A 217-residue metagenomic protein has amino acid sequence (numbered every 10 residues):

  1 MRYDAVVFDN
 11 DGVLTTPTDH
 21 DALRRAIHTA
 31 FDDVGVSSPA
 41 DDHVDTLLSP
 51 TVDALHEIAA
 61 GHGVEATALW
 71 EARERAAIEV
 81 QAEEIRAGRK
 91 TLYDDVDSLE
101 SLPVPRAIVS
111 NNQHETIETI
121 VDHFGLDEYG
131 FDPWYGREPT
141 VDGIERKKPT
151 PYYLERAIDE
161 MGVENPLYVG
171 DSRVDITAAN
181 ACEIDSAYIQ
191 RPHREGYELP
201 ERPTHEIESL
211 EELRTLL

Functional and structural regions predicted by a protein language model:
M1-Y3, H114, I120-L217: Asp-based, Mg2+/Mn2+-dependent phosphohydrolase catalytic module
R2-S101: N-terminal helical cap/lid subdomain that shapes the substrate entry/recognition surface in HAD-like hydrolases
L23-A26, T116-I120: Short, solvent-exposed amphipathic alpha-helices that sit in or adjacent to ligand/effector-binding or catalytic
E100-P103, N180: Alpha-helix boundary recognition
S110-N112: Conserved phosphate-coupling serine/threonine residues in phosphotransfer and NTP-handling enzymes
